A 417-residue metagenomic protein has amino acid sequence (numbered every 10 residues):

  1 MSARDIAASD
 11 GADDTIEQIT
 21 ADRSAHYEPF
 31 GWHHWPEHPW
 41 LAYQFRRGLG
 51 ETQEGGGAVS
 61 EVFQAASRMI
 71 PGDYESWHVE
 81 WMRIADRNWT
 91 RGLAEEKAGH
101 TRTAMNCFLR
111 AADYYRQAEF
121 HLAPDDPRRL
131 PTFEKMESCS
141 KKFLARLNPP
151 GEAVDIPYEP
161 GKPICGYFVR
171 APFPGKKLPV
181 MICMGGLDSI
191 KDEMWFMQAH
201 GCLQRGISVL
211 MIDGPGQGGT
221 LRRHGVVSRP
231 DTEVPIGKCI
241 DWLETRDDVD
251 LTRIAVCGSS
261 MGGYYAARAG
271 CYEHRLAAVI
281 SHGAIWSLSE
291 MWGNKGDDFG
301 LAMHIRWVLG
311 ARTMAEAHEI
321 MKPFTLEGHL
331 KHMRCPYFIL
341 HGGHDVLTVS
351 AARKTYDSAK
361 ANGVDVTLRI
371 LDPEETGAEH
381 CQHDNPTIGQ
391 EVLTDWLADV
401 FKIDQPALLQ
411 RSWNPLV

Functional and structural regions predicted by a protein language model:
V79-W81, A85-N88, L130-G175: N-terminal cap/lid segment of alpha/beta-hydrolase-fold proteins
K177-G186: Short beta-strand element of the alpha/beta-hydrolase
V226-D248, R268: Alpha/beta-hydrolase active-site loop
E290-H329: Mobile cap/lid helix-loop segments that gate and shape the active-site cleft of serine hydrolases
M333, I339-H341: Short beta-strand/loop motif that positions the catalytic acidic residue of the alpha/beta-hydrolase fold
V346-K354: Conserved alpha/beta-hydrolase "acid-adjacent" motif
A359-A378: Catalytic histidine neighborhood in serine/cysteine hydrolases with alpha/beta-hydrolase-type architecture
H383-V417: Catalytic active-site module of serine/aspartate enzymes centered on a nucleophile-bearing elbow/loop
